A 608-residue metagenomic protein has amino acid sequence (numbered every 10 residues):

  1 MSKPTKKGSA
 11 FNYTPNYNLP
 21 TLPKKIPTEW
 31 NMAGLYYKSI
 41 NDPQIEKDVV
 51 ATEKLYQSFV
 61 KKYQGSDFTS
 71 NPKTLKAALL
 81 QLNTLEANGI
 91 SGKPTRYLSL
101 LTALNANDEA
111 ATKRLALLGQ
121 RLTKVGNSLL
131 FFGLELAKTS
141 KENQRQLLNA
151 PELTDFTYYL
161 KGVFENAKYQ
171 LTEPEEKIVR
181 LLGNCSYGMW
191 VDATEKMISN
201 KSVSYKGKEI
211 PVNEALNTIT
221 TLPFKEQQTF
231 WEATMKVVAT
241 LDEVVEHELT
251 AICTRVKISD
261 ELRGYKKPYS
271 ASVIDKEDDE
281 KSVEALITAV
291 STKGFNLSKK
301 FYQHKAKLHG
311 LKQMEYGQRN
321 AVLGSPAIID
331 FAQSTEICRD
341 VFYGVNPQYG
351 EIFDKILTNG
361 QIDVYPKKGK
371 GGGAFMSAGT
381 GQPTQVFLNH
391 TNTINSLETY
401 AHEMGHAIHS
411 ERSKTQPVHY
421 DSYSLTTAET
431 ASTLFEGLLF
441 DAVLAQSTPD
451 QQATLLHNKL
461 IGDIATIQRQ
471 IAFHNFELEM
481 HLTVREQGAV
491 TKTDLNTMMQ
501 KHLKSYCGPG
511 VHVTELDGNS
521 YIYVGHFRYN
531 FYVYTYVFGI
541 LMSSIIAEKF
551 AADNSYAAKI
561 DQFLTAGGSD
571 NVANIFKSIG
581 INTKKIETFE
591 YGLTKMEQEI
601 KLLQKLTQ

Functional and structural regions predicted by a protein language model:
S2-G324, K605-Q608: A well-structured
K24-I26, F132, L136, Y159-N166 (+7 more regions): C-terminal, non-catalytic "cap/extension" segments appended to globular domains
G264, T391-E411, S432, G437 (+1 more regions): Active-site recognition of the HExxH zinc-binding catalytic motif
K300-E351, T384-Q385, H409, L455 (+4 more regions): Long, K/E/R/D-enriched contiguous segments that form extended
A327-F331, G379-A401: Short pre-active-site segment immediately N-terminal to the catalytic Zn-binding motif
A327-I329, I362-Q382: Catalytic zinc-binding patch centered on the HExxH motif and its immediate surroundings that defines zinc-dependent
D340, G344-E351, S377, H406 (+2 more regions): Conserved helix-loop functional segments at active or binding sites
Y423-Q452, K459-I461, A465, G539: Post-HExxH zinc-binding segment in Zn-dependent metallohydrolases
